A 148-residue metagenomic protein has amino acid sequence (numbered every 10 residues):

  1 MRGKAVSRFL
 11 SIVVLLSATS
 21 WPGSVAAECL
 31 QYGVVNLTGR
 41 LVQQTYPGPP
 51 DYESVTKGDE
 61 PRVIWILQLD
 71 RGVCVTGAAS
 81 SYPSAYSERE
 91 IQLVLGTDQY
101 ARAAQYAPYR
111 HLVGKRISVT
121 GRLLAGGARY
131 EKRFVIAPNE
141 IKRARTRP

Functional and structural regions predicted by a protein language model:
M1-S11: Bacterial N-terminal signal peptides that target proteins for export
V25-G33: Short boundary/loop segments of OB/S1/cold-shock single-stranded nucleic-acid-binding domains
Y32-V63, Q68-V75, G121: Structural detector for short beta-strands of small beta-barrel domains
L69, G126-P148: OB-fold/S1-family single-stranded nucleic acid-binding modules
G72-I91: Acidic Ser/Thr/Pro-rich low-complexity disordered segments that often serve as glycosylated linkers/stalks around
V94-R102: Short, structured beta-strand/loop micro-motifs enriched in basic residues and often containing a Trp
A101-V119: Short nucleic-acid-contacting surface segments enriched for D/E, G, S/T with interspersed K/R
